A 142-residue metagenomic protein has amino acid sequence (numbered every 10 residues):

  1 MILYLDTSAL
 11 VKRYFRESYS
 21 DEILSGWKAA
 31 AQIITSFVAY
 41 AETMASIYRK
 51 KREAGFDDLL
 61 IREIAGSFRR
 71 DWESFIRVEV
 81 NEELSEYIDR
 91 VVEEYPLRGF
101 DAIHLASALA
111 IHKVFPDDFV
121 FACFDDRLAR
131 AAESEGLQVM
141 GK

Functional and structural regions predicted by a protein language model:
M1-A39, K50-E63: Short, well-structured N-terminal submotif of metal-dependent ribonuclease cores
I2, A106, A110-K142: Acidic, PIN/NYN-like endoribonuclease modules and their adjacent C-terminal/linker elements
L10, A39, L84, H104 (+1 more regions): Alpha-helix capping/helix-boundary segments
S18-S20, R49-R52, S67, D71-R77 (+3 more regions): Noncatalytic, solvent-exposed loop/strand surfaces of beta-propeller-type extracellular/periplasmic domains
A30-I33, S74-I76, F115-V120: Short active-site oxyanion
T35, E79, G99-A102, A122-C123: Short beta-strand scaffold positions
R70-Y95, A102-S107: Acidic catalytic patch
